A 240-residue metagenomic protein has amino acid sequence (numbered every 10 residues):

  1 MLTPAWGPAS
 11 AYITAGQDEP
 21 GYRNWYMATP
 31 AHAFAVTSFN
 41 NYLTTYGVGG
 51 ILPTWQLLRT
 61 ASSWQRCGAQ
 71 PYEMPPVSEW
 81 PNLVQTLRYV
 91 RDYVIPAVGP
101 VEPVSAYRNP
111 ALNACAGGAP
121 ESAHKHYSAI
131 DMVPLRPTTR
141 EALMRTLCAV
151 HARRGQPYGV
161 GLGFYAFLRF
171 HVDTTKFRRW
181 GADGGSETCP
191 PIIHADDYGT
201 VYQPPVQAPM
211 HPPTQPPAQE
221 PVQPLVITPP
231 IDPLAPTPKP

Functional and structural regions predicted by a protein language model:
M1-G16, T37, E121-P240: Catalytic cores and adjacent binding grooves of peptidoglycan-active enzymes
Y12-T14, Y22-T175: Cell-envelope/glycan interface and biosynthesis
